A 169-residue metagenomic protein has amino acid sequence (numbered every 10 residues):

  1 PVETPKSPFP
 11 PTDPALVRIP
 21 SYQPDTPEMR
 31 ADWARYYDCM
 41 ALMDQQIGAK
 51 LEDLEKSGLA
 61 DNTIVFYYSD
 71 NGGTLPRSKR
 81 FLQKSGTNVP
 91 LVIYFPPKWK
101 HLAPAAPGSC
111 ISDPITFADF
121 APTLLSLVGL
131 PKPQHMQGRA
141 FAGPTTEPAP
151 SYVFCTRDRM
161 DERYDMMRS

Functional and structural regions predicted by a protein language model:
P1-A121, L127-H135: Active-site-proximal cap/lid insertion segments
G73-L75, D113, A118-A121, S126-S169: C-terminal cap/loop subdomain of S1 sulfatases and analogous C-terminal strand-loop tails that border
